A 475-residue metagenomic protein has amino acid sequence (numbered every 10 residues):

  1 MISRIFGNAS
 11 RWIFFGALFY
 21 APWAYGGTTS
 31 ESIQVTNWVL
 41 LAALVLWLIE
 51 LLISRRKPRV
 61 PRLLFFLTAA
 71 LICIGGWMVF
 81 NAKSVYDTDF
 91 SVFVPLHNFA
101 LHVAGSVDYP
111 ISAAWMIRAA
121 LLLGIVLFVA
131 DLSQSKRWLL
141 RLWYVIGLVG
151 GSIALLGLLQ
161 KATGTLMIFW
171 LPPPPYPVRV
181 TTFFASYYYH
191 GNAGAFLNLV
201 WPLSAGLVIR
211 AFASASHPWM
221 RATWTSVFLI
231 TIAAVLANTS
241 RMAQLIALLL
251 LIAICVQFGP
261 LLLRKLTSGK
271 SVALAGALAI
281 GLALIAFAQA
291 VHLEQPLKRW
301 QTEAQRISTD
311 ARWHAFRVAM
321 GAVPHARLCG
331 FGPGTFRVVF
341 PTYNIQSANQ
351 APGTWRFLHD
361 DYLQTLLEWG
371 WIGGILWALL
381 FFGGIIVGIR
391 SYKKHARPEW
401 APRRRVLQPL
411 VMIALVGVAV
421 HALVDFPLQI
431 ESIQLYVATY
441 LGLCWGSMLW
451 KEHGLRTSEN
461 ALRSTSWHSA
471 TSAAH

Functional and structural regions predicted by a protein language model:
M1-L148, M167, G206-T225, I252-I280 (+4 more regions): Transmembrane signal-anchor hairpin modules in multi-pass inner-membrane enzymes, especially those that act on
P22-T29, L236, Y362, L366-W369 (+1 more regions): Membrane helix-loop boundary segments at the extracytoplasmic
Y25-T36, G157, Y188-G191, W224-P260 (+4 more regions): Helix-loop-helix junctions and helix-breaking kinks within/between transmembrane helices of multi-pass membrane
N37-V45, W201-S204, Q244-Q257, F381-G384 (+2 more regions): Hydrophobic transmembrane alpha-helices of multi-pass, membrane-embedded glycosylation machinery
V79-V107, L142, S152-A195, L229 (+4 more regions): Membrane-interfacial helix-loop-helix modules of multi-pass inner-membrane proteins that assemble, modify, or transport
N81, L155-G164, I232-T239, A243 (+4 more regions): A membrane-periplasm/extracellular boundary helix in multi-pass inner-membrane enzymes that assemble envelope glycans
Y189, W313-W355, Y362, W369-L376: TM-adjacent membrane-interface loops and short helices in multi-pass inner/ER membrane proteins
W371-P409: Hydrophobic transmembrane alpha-helices and their immediate junctions
